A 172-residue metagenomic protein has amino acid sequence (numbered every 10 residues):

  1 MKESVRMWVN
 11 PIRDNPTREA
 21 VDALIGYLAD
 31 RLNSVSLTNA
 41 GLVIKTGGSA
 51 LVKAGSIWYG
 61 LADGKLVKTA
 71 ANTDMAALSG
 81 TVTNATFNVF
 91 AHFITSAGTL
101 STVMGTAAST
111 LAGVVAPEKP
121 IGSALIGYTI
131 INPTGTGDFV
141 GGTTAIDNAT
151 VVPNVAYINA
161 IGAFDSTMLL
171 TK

Functional and structural regions predicted by a protein language model:
E3-K172: Beta-strand-rich solenoidal segments
